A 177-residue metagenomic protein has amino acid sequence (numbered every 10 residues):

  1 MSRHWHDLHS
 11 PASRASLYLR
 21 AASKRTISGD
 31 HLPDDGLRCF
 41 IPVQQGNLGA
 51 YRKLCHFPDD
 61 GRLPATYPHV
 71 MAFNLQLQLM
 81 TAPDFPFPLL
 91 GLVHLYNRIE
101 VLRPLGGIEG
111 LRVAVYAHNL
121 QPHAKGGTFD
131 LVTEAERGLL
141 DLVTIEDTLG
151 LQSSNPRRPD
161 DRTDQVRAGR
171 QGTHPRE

Functional and structural regions predicted by a protein language model:
M1-H31, N74-L77, L95-R176: HotDog/MaoC-like acyl-thioester-processing domains
S2-Y67: A structured, charge-rich N-terminal accessory region that forms the first stable segment of a protein and links
L32, I41, F57, Y67 (+4 more regions): Intrinsic-disorder/low-complexity coil detector
F40-R112: Extended, compositionally biased flexible segments
